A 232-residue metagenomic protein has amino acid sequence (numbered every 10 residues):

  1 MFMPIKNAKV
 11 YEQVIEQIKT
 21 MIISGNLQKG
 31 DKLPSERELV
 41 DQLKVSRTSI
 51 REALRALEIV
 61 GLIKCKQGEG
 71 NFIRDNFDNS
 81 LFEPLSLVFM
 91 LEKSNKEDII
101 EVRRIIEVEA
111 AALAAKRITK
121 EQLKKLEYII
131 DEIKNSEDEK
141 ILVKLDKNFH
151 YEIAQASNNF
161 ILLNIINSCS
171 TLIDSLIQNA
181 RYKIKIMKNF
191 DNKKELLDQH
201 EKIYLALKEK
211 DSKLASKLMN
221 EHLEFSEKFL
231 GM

Functional and structural regions predicted by a protein language model:
M1-V102, I106, A112, K116: Short linear motifs at protein or domain termini
I5-K6, R51, I118-K120, L145-D146 (+1 more regions): Juxtamembrane/interface motifs at transmembrane-helix termini
M90-E97, A111-K116, K134-D138, K183-D191: A ubiquitous short alpha-helical element
V102-A180, H200, L214-F225: Conserved amphipathic alpha-helical segments that form helical-bundle/coiled-coil interaction surfaces
N189-N192, L196-K202, S212, S216-M232: C-terminal-biased regions
